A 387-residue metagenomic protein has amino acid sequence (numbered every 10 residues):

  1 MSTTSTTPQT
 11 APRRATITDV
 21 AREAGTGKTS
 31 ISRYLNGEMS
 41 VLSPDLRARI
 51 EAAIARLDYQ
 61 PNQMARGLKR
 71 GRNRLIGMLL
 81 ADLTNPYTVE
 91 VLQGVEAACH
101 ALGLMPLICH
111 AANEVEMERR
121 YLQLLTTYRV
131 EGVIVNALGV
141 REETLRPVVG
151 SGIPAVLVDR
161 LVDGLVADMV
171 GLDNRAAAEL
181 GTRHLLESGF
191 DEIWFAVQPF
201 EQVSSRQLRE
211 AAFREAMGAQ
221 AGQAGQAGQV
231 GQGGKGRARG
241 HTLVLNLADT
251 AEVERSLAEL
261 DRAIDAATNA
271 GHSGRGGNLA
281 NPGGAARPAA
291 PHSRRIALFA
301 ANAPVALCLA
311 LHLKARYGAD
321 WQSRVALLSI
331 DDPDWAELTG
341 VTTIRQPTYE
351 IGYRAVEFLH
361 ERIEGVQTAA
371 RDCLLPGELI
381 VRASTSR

Functional and structural regions predicted by a protein language model:
M1-N73: N-terminal helix-turn-helix DNA-binding module of bacterial transcription factors
P44-A48, L57-G132, P199, A211-R214: Amphipathic helical "hinge" segments at domain boundaries
R49, Y87-A101, A177-G181, S204-G222 (+4 more regions): Short, solvent-exposed amphipathic alpha-helices that sit in or adjacent to ligand/effector-binding or catalytic
P106-T127, A178, T242-G271, P282-P291 (+1 more regions): Structural motif
N113, N136-L180, F200, P304 (+1 more regions): Flexible loop/hinge segments that line or gate small-molecule binding clefts
V170-F195, E252-A263, Q346-E364: Hydrophobic alpha-helical segments within soluble ligand-binding/sensing domains
E179-Q220, G231-K235, R239-T242, R371-S386: An alpha-beta-alpha
D265, A270-R387: Flexible loop/turn connectors
